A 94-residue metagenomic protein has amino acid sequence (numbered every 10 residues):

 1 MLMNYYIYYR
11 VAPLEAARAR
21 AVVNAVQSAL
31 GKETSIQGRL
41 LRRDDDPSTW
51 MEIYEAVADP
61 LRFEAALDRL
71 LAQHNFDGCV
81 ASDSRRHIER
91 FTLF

Functional and structural regions predicted by a protein language model:
M1-T49, I53-D68, R85-F94: Short S/T/G/P-rich N-terminal loop/turn motif that feeds into the first structured element of a domain
Q73-R90: Conserved short beta-strand edge segments in small beta-sheet-based binding/regulatory domains
